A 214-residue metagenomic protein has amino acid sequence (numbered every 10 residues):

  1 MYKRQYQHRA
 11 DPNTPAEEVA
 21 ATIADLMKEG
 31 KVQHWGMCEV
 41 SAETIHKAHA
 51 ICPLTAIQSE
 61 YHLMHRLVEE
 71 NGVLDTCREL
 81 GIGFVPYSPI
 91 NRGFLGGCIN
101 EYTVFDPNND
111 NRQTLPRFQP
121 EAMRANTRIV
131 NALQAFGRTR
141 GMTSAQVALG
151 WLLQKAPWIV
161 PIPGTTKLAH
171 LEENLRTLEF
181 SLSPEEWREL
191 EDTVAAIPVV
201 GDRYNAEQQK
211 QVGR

Functional and structural regions predicted by a protein language model:
M1-Y2: Short, small-residue-biased leader/transition segments that mark boundaries at the very start of proteins
A10-T193, I197, E207-R214: Beta/alpha (TIM)-barrel catalytic core signal, keyed to glycine-rich beta->alpha loops juxtaposed to Asp/Glu that bind
V200: Substrate/cofactor-recognition hotspot
